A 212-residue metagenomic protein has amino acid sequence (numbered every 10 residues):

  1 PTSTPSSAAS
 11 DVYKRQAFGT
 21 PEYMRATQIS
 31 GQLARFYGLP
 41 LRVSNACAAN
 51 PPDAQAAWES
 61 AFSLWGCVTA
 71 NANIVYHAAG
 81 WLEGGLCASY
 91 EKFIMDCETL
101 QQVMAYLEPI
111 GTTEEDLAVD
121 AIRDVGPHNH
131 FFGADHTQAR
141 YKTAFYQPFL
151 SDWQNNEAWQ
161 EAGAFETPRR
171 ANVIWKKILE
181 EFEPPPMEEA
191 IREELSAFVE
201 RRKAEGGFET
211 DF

Functional and structural regions predicted by a protein language model:
P1-A9, Y13: Single conserved hydrophobic/aromatic residue that forms the stacking wall/gate of nucleotide- or nucleobase-binding
A8, G19-T20, T113, P185: Serine/threonine-rich low-complexity intrinsically disordered regions
S10-A78, A88: A conserved active-site cap/scaffold subdomain adjacent to cofactor or substrate pockets
S10-D11, L41-S44, Y76-L86, V119 (+2 more regions): Short acidic (Asp/Glu) and glycine-rich catalytic loops that position anionic groups and cofactors
E91-F212: Catalytic-core signal marking the mid-to-C-terminal active-site face
